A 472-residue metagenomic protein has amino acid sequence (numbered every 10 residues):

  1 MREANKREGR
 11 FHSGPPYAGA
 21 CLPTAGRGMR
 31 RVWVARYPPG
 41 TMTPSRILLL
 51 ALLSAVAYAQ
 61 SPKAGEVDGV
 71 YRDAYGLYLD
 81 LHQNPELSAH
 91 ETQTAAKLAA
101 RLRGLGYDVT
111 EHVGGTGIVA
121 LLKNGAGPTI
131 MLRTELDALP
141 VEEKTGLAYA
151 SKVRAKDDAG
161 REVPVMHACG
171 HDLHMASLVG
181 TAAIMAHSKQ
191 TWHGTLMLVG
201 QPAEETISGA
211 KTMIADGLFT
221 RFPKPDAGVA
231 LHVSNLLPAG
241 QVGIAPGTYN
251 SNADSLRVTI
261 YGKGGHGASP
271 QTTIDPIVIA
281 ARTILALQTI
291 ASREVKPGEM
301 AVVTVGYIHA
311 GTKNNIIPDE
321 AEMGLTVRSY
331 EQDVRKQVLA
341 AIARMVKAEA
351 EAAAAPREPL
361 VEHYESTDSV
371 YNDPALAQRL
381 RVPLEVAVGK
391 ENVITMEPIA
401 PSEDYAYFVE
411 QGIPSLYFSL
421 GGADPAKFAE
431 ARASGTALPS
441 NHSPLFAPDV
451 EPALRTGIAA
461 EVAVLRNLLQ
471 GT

Functional and structural regions predicted by a protein language model:
T43-L50: Sec-dependent signal peptide recognition, specifically the positively charged N-region followed immediately by
S54-A57: N-terminal signal peptide c-region/cleavage motif recognized by signal peptidases
Q60, A281-T472: Metal-dependent amide/peptide-bond hydrolase catalytic core, centered on the "pita-bread" metallohydrolase fold
Q60-H167, D172-G194: Acidic/His- and Gly-rich active-site-bordering loop/insert found across diverse amide/peptide-bond hydrolases
L81, A120, L132, H171 (+8 more regions): Divalent metal-coordination and catalytic microenvironments
V119, R154-M166, D172-L173, M185-Y307 (+1 more regions): Histidine/acidic-residue-rich, glycine-tolerant segments that coordinate divalent metal ions
